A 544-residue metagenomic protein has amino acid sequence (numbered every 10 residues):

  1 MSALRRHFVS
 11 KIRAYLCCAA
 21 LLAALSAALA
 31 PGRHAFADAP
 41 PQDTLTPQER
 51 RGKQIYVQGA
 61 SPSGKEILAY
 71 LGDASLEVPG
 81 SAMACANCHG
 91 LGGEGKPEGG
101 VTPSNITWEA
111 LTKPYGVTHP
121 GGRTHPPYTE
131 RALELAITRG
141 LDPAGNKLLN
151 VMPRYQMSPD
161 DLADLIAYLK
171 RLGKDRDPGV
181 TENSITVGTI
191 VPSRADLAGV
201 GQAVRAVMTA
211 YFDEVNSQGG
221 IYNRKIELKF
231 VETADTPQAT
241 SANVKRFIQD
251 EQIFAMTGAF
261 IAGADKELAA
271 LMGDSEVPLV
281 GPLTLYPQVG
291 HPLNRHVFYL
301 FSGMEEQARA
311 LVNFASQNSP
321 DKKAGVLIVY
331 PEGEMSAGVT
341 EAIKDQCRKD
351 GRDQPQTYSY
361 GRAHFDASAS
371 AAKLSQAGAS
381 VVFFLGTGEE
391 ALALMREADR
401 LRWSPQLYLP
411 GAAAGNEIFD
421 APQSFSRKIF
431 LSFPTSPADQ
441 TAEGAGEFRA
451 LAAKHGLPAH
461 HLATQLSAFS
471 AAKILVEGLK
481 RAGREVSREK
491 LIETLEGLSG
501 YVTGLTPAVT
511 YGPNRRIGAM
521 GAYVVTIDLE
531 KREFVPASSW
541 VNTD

Functional and structural regions predicted by a protein language model:
P47, L68-E130, V151-M157: Gly/Gly-Pro-rich "capping" loops immediately C-terminal to redox-active cysteine motifs in periplasmic/lumenal
Q48-R51, Y128-P143, P153-P178: C-terminal capping alpha-helices of c-type cytochrome domains
V57-S61, N87-G95, T138-D142, K170-R171: Detector for the c-type heme attachment site
R176, E182-S184, G199-A206, G219-H291 (+3 more regions): Beta-alpha junction/loop-to-helix N-cap segments that form part of ligand/metal-binding clefts
T189-V207, V231-P237, P331-A337, P437 (+1 more regions): Extracytoplasmic "Venus flytrap"
Q252-T357, Q406-L431: Extracytoplasmic ligand/sensor domains, especially the bilobed periplasmic-binding protein
M395-F469, A537-T543: Extracellular/periplasmic periplasmic-binding protein-like sensory domains
K454-Q465, V476-F534: Segments of small-molecule ligand-sensing domains
